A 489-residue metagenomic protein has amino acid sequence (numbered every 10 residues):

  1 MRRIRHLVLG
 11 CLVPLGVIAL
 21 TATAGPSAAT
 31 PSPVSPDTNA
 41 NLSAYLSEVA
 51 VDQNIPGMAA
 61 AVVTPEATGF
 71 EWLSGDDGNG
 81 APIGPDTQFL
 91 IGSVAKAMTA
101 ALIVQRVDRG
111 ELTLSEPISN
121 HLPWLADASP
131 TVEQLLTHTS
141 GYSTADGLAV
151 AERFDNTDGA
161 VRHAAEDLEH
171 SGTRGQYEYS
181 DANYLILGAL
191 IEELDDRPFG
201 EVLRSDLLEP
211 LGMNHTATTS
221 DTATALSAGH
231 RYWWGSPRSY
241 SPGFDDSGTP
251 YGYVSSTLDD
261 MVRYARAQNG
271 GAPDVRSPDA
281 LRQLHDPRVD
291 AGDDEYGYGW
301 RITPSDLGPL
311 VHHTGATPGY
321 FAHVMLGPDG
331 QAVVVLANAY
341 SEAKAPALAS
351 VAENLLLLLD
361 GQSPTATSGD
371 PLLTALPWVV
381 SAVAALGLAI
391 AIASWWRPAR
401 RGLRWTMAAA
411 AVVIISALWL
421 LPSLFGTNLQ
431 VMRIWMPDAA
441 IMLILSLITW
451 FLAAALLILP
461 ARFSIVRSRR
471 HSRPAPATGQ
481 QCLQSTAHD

Functional and structural regions predicted by a protein language model:
M1-T30: Secretory targeting and sorting signals
R2, A28-T64, P242-D489: Catalytic loop of the DD-peptidase/beta-lactamase superfamily, centered on the K-T-G motif and neighboring
P33-A40, P85, F89-A97, L112 (+9 more regions): Soluble non-cytosolic domains of exported or imported proteins
N39-A40, A44, G57, P85 (+4 more regions): Active-site helix/loop module of the DD-peptidase/beta-lactamase fold, centered on the serine-lysine SxxK catalytic
A67, G78, A97, G141-S143 (+4 more regions): Solvent-exposed loop/turn segments at secondary-structure junctions within structured extracellular/periplasmic domains
T68-S74: Amphipathic coiled-coil signal-relay and dimerization helices
T87, D146-R231, S236-V262: Catalytic-site signature segments of enzymes, centered on catalytic residues
